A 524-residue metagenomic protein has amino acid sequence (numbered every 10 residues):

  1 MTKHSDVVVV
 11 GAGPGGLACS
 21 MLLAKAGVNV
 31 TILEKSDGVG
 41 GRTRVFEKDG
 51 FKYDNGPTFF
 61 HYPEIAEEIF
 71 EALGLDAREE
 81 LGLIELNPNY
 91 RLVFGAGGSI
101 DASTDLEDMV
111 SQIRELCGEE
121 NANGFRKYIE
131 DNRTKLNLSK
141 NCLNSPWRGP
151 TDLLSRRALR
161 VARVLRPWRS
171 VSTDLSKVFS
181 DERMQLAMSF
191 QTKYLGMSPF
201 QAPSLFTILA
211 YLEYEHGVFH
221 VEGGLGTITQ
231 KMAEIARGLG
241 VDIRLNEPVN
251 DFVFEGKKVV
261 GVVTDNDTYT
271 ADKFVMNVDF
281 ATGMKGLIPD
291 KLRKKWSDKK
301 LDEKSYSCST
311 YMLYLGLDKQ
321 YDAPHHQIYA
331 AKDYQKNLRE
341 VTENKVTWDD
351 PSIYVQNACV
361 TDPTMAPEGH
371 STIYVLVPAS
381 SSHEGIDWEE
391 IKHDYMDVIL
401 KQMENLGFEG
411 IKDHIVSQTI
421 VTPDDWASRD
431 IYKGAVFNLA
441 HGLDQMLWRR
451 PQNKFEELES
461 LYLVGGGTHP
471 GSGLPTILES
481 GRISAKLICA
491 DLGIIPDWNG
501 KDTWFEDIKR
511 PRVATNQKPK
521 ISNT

Functional and structural regions predicted by a protein language model:
K3-N137: N-terminal glycine-rich phosphate/pyrophosphate-binding loop and immediately adjacent elements
P57, T468-I488: A conserved FAD-binding loop/helix module that cradles the flavin
G95-Q201: Rossmann-like flavin
D181-L195, W348-Q356, E409-P470: A glycine-rich dinucleotide-binding beta-alpha-beta segment and adjacent secondary-structure elements that constitute
I208-V259, D265: Helical element adjacent to the flavin cofactor pocket in flavoenzyme catalytic cores
N250-P367, F505: Mid-domain catalytic core of redox enzymes that form a hydrophobic substrate pocket/lid adjacent to a catalytic redox
F254, A490-T524: Active-site-proximal substrate-binding core of FAD-dependent oxidoreductases
D318-W426: C-terminal segments that line or cap access tunnels to active or ligand-binding sites in enzymes and enzyme-associated
